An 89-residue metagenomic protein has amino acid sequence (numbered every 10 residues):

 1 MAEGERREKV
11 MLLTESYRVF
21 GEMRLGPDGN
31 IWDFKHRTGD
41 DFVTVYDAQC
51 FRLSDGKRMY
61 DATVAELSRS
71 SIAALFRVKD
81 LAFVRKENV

Functional and structural regions predicted by a protein language model:
M1-V89: Conserved RNA-binding domains used in RNP assembly and mRNA/RNA metabolism
